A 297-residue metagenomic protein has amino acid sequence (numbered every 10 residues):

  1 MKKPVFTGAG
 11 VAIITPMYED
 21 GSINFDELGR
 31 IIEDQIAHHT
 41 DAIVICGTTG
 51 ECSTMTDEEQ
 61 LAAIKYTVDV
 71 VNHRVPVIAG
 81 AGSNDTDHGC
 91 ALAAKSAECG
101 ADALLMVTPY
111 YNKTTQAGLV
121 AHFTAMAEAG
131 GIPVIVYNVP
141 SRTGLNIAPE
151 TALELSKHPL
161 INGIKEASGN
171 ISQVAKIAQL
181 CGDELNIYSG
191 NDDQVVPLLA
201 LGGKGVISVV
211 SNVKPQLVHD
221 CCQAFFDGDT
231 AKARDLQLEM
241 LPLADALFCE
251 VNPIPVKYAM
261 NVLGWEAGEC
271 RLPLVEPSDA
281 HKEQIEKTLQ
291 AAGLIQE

Functional and structural regions predicted by a protein language model:
K2-V11, T15-G144: Active-site beta->alpha loop and helix N-cap motifs at the rims of alpha/beta catalytic domains
K2-V5, K176-I177, L185, M260: Catalytic cores of TIM-barrel enzymes
V5-P16, H38-T40, A200-G203, I207-E297: C-terminal alpha-helical cap/extension of soluble enzyme domains
F25, I32, P149, K282-L289: Short, amphipathic alpha-helical "lid/cap" segments that border enzyme active or binding sites
L28, Q60, I64, G89 (+6 more regions): A general structural signal for well-ordered alpha-helical segments in protein cores
A62, Y66-V71, K95, C99 (+8 more regions): Alpha-helical structural signal in soluble globular domains
E128, R142-F248: Catalytic alpha/beta core domains of metabolic enzymes, predominantly
N138, L160-I161, R271-L272: Glycine-rich phosphate-binding "P-loop"
